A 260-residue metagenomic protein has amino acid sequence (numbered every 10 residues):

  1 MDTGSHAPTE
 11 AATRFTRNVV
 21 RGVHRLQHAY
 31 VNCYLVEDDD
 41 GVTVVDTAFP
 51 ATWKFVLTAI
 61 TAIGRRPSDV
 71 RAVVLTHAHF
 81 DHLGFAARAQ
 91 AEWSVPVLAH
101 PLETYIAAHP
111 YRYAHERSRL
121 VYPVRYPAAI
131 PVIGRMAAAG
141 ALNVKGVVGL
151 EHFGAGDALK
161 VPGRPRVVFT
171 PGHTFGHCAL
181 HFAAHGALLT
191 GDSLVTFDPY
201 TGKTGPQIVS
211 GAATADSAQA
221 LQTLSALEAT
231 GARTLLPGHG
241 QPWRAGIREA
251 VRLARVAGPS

Functional and structural regions predicted by a protein language model:
D2-F15: Blade/loop signatures of beta-propeller domains
D2-G4, T104-V168, A215, Q219-A232: Metallo-beta-lactamase
A12-I63, L180-T196: Conserved beta-strand hairpin/beta-sheet module of binuclear metal-dependent hydrolase folds, prominently
T43-V45, V74, V97, A187-L189 (+1 more regions): Residue-level marker for buried hydrophobic side chains located in beta-strands that build the well-ordered beta-sheet
F49-A51, A141-K145, A158, R164-P171 (+1 more regions): Metallo-beta-lactamase
W53-E103: Active-site metal-binding motif and surrounding structural segment of the metallo-beta-lactamase
S94-P101, R119, T190-G191, G258: Short hydrophobic/aromatic-enriched beta-strand-loop microsegments
P242-S260: Binuclear metal-ion centers of metallo-dependent hydrolases, dominated by the metallo-beta-lactamase
